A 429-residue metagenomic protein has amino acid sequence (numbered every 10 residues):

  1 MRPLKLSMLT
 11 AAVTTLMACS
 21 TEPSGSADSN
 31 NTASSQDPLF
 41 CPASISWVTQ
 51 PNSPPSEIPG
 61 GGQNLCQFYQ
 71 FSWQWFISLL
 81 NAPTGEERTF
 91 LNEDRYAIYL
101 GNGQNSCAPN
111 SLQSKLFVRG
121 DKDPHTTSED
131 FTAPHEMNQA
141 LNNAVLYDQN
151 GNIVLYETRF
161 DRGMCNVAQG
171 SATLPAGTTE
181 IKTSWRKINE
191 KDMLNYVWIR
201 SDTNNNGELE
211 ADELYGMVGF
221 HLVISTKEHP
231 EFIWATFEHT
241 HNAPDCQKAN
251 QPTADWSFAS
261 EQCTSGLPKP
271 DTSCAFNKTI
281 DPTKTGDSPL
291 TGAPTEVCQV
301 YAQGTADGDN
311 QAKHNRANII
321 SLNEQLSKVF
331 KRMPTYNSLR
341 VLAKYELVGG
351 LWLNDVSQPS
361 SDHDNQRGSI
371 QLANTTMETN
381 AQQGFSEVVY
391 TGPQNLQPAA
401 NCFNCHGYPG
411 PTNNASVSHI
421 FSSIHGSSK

Functional and structural regions predicted by a protein language model:
M1-M8: Bacterial N-terminal signal peptides that target proteins for export
A11-T14: Repetitive helical segments and hydrophobic/amphipathic motifs
M17-A18: C-terminal motif of bacterial Sec signal peptides marking the signal peptidase cleavage site
E22-N401, Y408-K429: Conserved small-residue
